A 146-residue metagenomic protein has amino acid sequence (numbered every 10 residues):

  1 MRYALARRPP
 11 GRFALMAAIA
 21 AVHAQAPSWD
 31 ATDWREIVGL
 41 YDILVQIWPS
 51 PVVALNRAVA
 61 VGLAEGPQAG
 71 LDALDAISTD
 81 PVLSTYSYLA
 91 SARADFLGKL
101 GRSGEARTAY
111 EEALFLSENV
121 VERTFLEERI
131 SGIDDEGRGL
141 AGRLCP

Functional and structural regions predicted by a protein language model:
Y3, E36, I43, A73-A76 (+1 more regions): The canonical alpha-helical register within tetratricopeptide repeats
R8, R12, W48, S84 (+2 more regions): Residue signature of alpha-solenoid helical repeat architecture, marking inter-repeat boundaries and helix-start
M16, A20, A60, S91-A92 (+2 more regions): "A position-specific structural signal for the A-helix of alpha-solenoid helical repeats
A20, A24-P27, A60-V61, F96 (+2 more regions): Residue-level signature for tetratricopeptide repeat
S28-A31, A64-E65, L100, G137: Structural motif corresponding to the intra-repeat A-B loop/turn of tetratricopeptide repeats
P51, S103-E122, S131: TPR/TPR-like (Sel1-like) alpha-helical repeat modules
